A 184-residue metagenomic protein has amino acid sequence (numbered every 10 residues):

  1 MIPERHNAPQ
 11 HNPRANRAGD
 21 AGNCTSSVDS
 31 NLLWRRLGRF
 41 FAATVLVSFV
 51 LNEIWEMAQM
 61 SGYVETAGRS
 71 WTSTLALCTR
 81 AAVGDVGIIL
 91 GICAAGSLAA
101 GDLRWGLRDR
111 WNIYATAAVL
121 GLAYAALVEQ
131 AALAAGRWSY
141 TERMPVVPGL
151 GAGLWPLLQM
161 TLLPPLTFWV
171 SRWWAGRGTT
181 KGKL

Functional and structural regions predicted by a protein language model:
I2-L184: Aromatic-rich, lipid-facing transmembrane alpha helices and their immediate juxtamembrane interface loops in integral
